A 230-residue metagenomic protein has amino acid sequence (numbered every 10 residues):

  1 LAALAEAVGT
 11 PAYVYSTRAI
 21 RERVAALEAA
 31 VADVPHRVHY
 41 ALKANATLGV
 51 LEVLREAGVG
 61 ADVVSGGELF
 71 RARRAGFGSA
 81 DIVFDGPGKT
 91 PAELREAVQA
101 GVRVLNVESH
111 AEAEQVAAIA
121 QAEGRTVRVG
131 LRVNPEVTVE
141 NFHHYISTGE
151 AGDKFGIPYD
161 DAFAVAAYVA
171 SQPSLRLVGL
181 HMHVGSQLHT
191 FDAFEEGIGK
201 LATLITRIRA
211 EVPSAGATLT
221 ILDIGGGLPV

Functional and structural regions predicted by a protein language model:
L1-R128, A167, S171-R176, A210-T218: A charged N-terminal "starter" segment
A44-A46, G67-E68, G88-T90, S109-A111 (+4 more regions): Active-site-proximal loop/turn and secondary-structure-junction residues that shape catalytic pockets, frequently
N106, G130, D223-G225: A structural signal for short, well-ordered beta-strand segments and their strand-loop junctions that often border
P135-V230: Active-site loop/helix belt of alpha/beta enzymes
